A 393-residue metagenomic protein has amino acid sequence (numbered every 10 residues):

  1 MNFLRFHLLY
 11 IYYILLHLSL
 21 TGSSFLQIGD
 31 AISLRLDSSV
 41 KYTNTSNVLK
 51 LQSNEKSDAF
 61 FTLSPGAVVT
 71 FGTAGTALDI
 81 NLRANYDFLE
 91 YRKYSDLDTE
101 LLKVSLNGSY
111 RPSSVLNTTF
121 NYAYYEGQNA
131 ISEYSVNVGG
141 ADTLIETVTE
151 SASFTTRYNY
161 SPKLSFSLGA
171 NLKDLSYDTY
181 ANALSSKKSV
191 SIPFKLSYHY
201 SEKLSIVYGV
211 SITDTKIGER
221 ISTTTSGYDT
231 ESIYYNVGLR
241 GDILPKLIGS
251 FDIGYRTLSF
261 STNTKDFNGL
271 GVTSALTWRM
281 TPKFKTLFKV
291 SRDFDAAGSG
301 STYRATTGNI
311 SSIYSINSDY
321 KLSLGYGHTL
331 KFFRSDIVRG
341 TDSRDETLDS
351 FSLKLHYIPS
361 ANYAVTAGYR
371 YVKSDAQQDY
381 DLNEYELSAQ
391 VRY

Functional and structural regions predicted by a protein language model:
M1-A31: Cleavable N-terminal export/targeting peptides
G22-Y393: Gram-negative and organellar
